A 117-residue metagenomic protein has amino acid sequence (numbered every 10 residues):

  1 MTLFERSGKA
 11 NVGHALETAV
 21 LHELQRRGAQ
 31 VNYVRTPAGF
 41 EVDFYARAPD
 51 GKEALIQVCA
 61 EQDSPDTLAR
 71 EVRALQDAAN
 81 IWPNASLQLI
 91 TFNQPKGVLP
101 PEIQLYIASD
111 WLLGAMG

Functional and structural regions predicted by a protein language model:
M1-G117: A cross-kingdom feature that marks ATP-driven nucleic-acid transaction machinery
